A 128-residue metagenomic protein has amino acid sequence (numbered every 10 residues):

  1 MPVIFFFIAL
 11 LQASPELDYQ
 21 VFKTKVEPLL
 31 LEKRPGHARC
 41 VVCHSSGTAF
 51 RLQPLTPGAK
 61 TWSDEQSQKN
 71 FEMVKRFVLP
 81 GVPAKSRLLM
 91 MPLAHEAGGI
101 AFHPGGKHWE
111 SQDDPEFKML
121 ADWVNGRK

Functional and structural regions predicted by a protein language model:
P2-Q12: Sec-dependent N-terminal signal peptides
L11-K128: Aromatic- and Gly/Pro-enriched helix-to-coil junctions and flexible linker segments
